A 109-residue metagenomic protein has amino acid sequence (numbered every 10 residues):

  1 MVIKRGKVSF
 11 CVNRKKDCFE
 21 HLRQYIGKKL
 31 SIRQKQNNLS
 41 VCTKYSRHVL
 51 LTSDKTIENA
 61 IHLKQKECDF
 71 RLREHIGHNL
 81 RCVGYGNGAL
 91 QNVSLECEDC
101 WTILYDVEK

Functional and structural regions predicted by a protein language model:
M1-I3, K55-N59, V107-K109: Short intrinsically disordered terminal tails
M1-Y25, K29-I32: C-terminal, beta-rich DNA-binding module of retroviral/retroelements integrases
C11, C42-Y45, H75, C97-C100: Short cysteine-rich clusters marking metal-coordination/redox-active sites
C18-E20, C42-Y45, C68: Tyrosine-centered aromatic motifs in long, intrinsically disordered, low-complexity repeat arrays
H21-Q24, Q36, Y45, H75: Low-complexity, intrinsically disordered or signal/transmembrane-proximal segments
L30, N38-L63: Long, charged N-terminal interaction/targeting segments
I32, K55-N79: N-terminal acidic leader/helix
R33-Q36, H48-S53, E67, R81-S94 (+1 more regions): Acidic, low-complexity, intrinsically disordered interaction modules
